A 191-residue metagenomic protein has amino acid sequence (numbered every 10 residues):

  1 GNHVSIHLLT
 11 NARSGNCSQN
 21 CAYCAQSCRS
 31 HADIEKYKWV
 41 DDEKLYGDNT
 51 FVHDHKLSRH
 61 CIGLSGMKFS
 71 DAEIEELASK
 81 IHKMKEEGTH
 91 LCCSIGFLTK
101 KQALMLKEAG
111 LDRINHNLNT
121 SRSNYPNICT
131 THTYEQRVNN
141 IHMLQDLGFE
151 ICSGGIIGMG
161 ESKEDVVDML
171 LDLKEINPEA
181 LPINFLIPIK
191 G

Functional and structural regions predicted by a protein language model:
G1-H31, Y37-C61: N-terminal pre-triad scaffold of radical SAM enzymes
I6-N11, D33-I34, H60-E73, N124-Y125 (+1 more regions): Glycine-rich, proline-tolerant flexible connector loops at the mouths of alpha/beta enzymes
L9-N11, S65-M67, S94-L98, N119-S121 (+2 more regions): Active-site beta-loop-alpha junctions enriched in small/polar residues
C21, S58-H60, I74-S153: Radical SAM/AdoMet-radical enzyme domain recognition
K36-E43, G47, K68-K85: Active-site loop-helix segments enriched in His/Asp/Glu that coordinate and activate a nucleophilic water at divalent
V40, F69-A72, E76, C129-Q136 (+1 more regions): Alpha-helix N-cap and loop-to-helix initiation/capping positions
N49-T50, T99-G110, V167-N177: Short amphipathic alpha-helices and their capping/turn segments at secondary-structure boundaries
I62, E86-G88, E135-G191: Conserved C-terminal portion of the radical SAM core fold that forms the substrate/S-adenosylmethionine-binding
